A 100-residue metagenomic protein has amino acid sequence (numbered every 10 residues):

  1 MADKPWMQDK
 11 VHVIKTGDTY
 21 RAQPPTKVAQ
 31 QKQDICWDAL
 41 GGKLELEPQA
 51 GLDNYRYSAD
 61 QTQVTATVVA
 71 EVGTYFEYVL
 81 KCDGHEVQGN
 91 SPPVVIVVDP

Functional and structural regions predicted by a protein language model:
D3-K4, A59-P100: Extracellular/periplasmic metallocenter environments
D3-Q31: N-terminal edge beta-strand
P24, I35-A39: Aromatic/hydrophobic beta-strand junction motif of beta-rich domains
P25-T26, D53-R56, T67: Beta-strand-rich interaction surfaces with strong enrichment in secreted/lumenal proteins
K32-C36, Q63-T65: Intrinsic-disorder/low-complexity, polar/charged segments enriched in Ser/Thr/Lys/Arg/Asp/Glu/Gln
Q33, G42-E45, T74-F76: Short beta-strand/loop motifs in extracellular/secreted proteins, especially within beta-sandwich accessory domains
D38-Y57: Change to "...patches in solvent-exposed regions of secreted, membrane-anchored, or virion-exposed structural
